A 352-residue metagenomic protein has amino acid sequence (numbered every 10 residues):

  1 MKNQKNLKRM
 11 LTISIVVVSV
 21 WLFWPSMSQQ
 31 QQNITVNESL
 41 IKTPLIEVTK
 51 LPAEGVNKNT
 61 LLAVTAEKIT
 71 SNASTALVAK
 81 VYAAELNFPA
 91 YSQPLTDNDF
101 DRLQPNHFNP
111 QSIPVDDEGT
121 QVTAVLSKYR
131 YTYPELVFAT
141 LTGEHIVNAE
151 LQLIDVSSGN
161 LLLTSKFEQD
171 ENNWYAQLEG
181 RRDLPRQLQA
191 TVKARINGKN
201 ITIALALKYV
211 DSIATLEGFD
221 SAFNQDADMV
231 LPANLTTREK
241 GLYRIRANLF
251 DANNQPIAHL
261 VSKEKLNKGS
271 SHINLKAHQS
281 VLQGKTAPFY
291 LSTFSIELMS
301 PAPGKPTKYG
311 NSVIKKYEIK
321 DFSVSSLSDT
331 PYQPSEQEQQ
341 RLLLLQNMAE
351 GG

Functional and structural regions predicted by a protein language model:
K8-P25: Hydrophobic membrane-insertion alpha-helices, especially the h-region of bacterial N-terminal signal peptides
S26-Q104: Juxtamembrane proline-rich low-complexity "stalk" or linker regions positioned immediately after a signal peptide
T65-E67, A73, L161-E179, N267-S280: Aromatic sugar-binding surface patches on proteins that engage polysaccharides or sugar-phosphate polymers
D97-T120, A204-I213: Proline/serine/threonine-rich low-complexity linkers at boundaries of modular beta-sandwich domains
P110-E144, F223-P232: Contiguous beta-strand segments within globular domains
L151, R181-K199, G284-G304: Short, aromatic- and glycine-rich surface loops/edge beta-strands on solvent-exposed regions
I196-N224, A302-G352: Short beta-strand elements
D226-V281: Conserved, compact domain cores that house catalytic/ligand-binding motifs in diverse enzymes and effector modules
